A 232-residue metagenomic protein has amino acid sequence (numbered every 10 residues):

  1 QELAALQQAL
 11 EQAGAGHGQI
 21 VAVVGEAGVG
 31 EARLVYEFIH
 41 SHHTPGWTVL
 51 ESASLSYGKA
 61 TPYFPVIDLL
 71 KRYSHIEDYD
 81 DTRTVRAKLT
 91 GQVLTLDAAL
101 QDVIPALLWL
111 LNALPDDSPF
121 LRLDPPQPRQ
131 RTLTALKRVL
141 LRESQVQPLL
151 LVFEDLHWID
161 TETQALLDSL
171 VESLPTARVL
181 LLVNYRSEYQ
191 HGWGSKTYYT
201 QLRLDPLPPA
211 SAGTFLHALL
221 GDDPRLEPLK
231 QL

Functional and structural regions predicted by a protein language model:
Q1-L232: Key residue(s) within conserved catalytic/signature motifs
